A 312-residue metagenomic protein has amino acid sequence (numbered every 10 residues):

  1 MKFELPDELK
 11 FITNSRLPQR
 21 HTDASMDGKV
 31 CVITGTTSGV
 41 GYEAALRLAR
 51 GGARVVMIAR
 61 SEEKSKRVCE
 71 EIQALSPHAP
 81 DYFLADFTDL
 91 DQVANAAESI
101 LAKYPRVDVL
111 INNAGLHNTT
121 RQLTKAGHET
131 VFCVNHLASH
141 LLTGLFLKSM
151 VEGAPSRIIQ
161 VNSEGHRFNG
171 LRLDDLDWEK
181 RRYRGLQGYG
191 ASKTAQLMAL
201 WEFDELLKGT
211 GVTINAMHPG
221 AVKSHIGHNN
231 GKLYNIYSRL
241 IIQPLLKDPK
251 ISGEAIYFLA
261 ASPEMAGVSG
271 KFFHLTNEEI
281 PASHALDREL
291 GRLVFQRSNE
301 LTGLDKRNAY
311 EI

Functional and structural regions predicted by a protein language model:
F3-N230, L301-I312: Rossmann-fold NAD(P)H-dependent dehydrogenase/reductase core
D7-F11, V93, S192, A216 (+3 more regions): C-terminal helical subdomain
M57, A85, P244, S283-L286: Pocket-edge positions in alpha/beta enzyme catalytic cores
T119-T120, P281-A285: A generic structural signal for short coil/turn motifs at secondary-structure boundaries
L233-S238: Flexible internal linker/loop segments at domain or repeat junctions
